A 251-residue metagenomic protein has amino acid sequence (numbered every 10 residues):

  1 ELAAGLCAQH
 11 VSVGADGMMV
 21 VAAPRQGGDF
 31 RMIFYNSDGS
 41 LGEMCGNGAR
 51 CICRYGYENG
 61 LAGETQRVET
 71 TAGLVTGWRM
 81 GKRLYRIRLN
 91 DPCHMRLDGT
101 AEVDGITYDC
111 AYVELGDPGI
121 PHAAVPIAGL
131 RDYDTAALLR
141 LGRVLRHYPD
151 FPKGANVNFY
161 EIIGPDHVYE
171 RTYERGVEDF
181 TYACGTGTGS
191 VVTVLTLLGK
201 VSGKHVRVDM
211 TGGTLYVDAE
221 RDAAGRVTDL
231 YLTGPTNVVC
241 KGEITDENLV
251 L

Functional and structural regions predicted by a protein language model:
E1-G81, A124-L251: A glycine-rich beta-to-alpha transition motif near the start of alpha/beta enzyme domains, typified by
L84: Glycine-rich, mobile lid/loop segments that gate access to catalytic sites or pores
I87-L89: Intrinsically disordered, low-complexity regions enriched in acidic/Ser/Thr/Pro/Gln residues
D91-V113, L138-R140: Active-site glycine-rich loop that binds ribose-phosphate moieties when present
C93, P118-P121, T236-V238: Glycine-rich beta-alpha junction loops
G105-D134: Internal active-site segments that recognize and position negatively charged phosphoryl groups and nucleotide moieties
